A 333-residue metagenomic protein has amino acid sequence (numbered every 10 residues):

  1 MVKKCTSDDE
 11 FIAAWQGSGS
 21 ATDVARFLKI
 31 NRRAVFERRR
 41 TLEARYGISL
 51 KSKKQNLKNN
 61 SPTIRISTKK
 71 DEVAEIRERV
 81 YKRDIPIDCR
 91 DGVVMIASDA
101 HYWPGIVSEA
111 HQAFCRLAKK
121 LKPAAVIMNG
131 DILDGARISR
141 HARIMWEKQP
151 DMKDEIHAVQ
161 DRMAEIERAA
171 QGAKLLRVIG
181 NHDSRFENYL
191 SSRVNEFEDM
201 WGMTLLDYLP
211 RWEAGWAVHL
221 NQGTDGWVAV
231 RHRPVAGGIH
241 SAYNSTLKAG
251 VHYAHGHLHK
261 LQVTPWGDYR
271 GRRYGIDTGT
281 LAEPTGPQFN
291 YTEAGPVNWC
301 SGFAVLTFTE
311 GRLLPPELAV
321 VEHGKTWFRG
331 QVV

Functional and structural regions predicted by a protein language model:
V2-G19: Short, amphipathic alpha-helical "recognition" segments used to contact nucleic acids or chromatin
T22, R26-T41: Short, basic interhelical loop/turn and adjoining N-cap of the next helix at nucleic-acid- or acidic-partner-contacting
E37, A97, Y102-L209: Core catalytic region of metal-dependent phosphoesterases/phosphodiesterases, especially metallo-beta-lactamase-like
A44-S67, D71-R77: Short Lys/Arg-enriched helix C-cap and helix-to-coil transition segments that create basic nucleic-acid-contact patches
I66-S108: Mobile, glycine- and charge-enriched loop segments and immediately flanking short secondary-structure elements within
G92-V94, A125-I127, V228-A229, H252-A254: Structural motif
Y208-T224: Short acidic low-complexity segments
G226-A319: Conserved beta-sheet core of the metallophosphoesterase superfamily
